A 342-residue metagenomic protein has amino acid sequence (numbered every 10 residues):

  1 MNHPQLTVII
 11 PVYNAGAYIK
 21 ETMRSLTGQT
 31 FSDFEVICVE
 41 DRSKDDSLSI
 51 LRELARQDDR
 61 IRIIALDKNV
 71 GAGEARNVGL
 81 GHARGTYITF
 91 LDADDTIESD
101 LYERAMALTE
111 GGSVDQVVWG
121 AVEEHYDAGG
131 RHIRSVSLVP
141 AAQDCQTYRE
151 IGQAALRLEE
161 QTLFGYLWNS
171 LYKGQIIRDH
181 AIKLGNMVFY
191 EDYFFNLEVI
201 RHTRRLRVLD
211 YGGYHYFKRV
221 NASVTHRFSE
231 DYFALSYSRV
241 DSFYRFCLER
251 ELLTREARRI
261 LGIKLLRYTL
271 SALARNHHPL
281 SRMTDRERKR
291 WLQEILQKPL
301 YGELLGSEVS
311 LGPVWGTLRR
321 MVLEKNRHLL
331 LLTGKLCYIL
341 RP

Functional and structural regions predicted by a protein language model:
P4-T7, E35, F194: Cell-envelope/extracellular polymer assembly enzymes that use nucleotide-activated donors
N14-G28, I50: Short, well-formed alpha-helical segments that are part of the catalytic scaffolds of diverse glycosyltransferases
S25, E40-I50, K68: A conserved acidic beta->alpha catalytic loop
L66-A83: Glycine-rich, basic loop-to-helix element that forms the pyrophosphate-binding segment of sugar-nucleotide handling
I88: Short aromatic/hydrophobic "clamp" motif used to bind/position activated sugar donors
A93-L209, Y214-D231: Donor-binding/catalytic cores of nucleotide-activated saccharide and glycerol-phosphate transferases/polymerases
Y211-V220, H226-R255, Y268-Y301: Catalytic core of nucleotide-sugar-dependent glycosyltransferases
H278-P342: Membrane-interface aromatic/basic loop that binds lipid-linked glycans or pyrophosphate carriers, typified by
